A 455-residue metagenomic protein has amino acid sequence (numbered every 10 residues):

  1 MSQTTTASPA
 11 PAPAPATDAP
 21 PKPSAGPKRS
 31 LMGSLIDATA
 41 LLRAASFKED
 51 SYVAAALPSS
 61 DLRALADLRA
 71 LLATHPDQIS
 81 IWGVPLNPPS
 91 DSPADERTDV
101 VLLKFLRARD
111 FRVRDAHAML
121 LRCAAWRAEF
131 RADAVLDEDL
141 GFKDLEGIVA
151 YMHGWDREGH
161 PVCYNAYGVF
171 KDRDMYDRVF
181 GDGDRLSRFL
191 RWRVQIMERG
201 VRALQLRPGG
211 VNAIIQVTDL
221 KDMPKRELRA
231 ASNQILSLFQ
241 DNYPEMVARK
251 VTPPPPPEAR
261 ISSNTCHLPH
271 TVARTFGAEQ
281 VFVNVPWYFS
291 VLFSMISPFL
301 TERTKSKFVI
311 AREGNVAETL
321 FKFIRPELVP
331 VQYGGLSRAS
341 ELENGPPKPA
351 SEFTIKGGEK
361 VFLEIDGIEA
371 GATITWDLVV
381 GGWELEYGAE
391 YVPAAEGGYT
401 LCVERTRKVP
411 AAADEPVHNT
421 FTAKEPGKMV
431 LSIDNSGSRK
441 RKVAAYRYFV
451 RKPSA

Functional and structural regions predicted by a protein language model:
M1-A455: Basic, amphipathic alpha-helical/coil surface patches used to engage anionic, phosphate-bearing ligands and membranes
